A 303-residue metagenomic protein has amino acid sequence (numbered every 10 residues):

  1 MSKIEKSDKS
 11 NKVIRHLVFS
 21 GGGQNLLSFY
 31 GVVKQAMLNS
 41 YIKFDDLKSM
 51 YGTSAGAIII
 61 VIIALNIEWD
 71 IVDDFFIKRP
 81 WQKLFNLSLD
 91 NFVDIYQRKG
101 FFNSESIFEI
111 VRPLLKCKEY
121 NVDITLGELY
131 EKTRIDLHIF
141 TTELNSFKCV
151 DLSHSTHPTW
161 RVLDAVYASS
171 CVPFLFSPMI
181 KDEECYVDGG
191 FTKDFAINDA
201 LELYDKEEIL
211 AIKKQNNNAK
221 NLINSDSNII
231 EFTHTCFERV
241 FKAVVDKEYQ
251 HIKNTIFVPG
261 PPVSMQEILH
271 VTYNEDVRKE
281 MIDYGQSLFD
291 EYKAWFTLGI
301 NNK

Functional and structural regions predicted by a protein language model:
M1-T53, V61-K303: Patatin-like phospholipase
